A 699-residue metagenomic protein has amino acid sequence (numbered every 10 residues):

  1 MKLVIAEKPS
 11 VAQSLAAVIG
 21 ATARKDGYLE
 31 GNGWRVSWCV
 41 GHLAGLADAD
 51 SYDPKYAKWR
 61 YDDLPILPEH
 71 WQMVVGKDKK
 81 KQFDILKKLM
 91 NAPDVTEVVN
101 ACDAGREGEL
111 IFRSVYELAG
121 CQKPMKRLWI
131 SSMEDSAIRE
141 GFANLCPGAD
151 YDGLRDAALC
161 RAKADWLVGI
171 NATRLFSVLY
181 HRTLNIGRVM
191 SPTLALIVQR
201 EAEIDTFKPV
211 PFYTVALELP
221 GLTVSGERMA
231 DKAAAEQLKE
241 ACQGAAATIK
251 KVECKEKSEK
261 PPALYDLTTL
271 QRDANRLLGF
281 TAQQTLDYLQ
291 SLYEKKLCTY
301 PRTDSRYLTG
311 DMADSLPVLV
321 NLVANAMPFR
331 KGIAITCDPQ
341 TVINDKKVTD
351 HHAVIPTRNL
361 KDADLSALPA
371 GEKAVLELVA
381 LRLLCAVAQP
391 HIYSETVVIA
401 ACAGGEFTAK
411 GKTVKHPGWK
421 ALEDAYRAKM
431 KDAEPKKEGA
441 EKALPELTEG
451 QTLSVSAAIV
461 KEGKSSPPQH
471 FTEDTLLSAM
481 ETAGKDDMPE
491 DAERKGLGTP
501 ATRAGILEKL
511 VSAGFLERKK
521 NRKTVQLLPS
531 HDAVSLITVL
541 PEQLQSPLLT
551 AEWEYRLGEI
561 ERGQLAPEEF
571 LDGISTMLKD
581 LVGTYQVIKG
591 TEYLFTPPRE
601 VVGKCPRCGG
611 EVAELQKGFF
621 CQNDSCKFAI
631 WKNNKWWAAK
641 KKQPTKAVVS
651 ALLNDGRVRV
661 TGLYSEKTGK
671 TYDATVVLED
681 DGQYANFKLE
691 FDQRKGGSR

Functional and structural regions predicted by a protein language model:
M1-A162, P467: Intrinsically disordered, low-complexity regulatory segments
M1-L3, A101-A104, H181-T183, C254-A263 (+3 more regions): Conserved short loop/turn motifs at secondary-structure junctions
K2-L3, K79, M90, L118 (+5 more regions): Basic, low-complexity terminal or inter-domain segments flanking catalytic cores
P9-A16, G33-V36, V40, G76-K87 (+19 more regions): Amphipathic alpha-helical transducer elements in NTP-driven molecular machines
A23-Y28, K123, G148-G153, R174-V178 (+4 more regions): Active-site phosphate-binding and catalytic loops of NTP-dependent enzymes
P93, D135-L219, C254-S258: C-terminal or mid-to-C-terminal helical accessory/interaction module adjacent to the motor/catalytic core
A233-Y265, Q271: Metal- or metallocofactor-binding catalytic centers and their adjacent structured scaffolds across diverse enzyme
